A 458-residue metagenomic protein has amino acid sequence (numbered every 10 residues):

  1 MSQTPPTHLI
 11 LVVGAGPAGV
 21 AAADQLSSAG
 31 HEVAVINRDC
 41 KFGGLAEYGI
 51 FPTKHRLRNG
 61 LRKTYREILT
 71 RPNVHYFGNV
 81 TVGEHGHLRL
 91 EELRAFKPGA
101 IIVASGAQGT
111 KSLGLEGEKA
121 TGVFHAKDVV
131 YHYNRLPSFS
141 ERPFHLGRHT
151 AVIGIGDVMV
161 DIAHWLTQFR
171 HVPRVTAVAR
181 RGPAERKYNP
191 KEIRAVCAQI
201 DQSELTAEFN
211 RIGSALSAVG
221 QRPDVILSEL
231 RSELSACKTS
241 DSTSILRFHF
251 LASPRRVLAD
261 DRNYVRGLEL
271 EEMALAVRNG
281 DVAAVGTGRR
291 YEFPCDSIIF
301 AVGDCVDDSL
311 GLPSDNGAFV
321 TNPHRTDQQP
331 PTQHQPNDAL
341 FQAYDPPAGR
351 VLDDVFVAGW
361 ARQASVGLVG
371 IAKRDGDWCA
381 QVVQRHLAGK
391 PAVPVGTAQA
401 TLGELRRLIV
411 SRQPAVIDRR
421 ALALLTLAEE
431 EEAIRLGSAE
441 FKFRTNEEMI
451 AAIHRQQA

Functional and structural regions predicted by a protein language model:
M1-V13, V20-A34, F51, G60 (+7 more regions): Rossmann-like nucleotide/phosphate-binding core characteristic of flavoprotein oxidoreductases
S2-H8, G78-H149, I299: FAD-binding core/adjacent interface of flavoenzyme oxidoreductases
P5, L9-T81, W165-Q221: Beta1-alpha1 glycine-rich phosphate/pyrophosphate-binding loop at the start of Rossmann-like nucleotide-binding domains
A46-Y48, R89-L90, S112-E116, I162-W165 (+3 more regions): Short acidic, glycine/serine/threonine-rich loops at helix termini
N73-H75, V123, L246, V355: Short, conserved active-site loop motifs that form the nucleotide-linked donor/cofactor pocket
T110-R170, R181, T321-D345: Glycine-rich dinucleotide-binding loop and its adjacent helix/turn
T110-S112, Y133, E185, R278 (+2 more regions): Glycine/Thr-rich phosphate-binding loops of Rossmann-like dinucleotide-binding domains
V160-Y291, L310, V383, L387-V395 (+1 more regions): Dinucleotide-binding/catalytic capping subdomain of oxidoreductase cores
